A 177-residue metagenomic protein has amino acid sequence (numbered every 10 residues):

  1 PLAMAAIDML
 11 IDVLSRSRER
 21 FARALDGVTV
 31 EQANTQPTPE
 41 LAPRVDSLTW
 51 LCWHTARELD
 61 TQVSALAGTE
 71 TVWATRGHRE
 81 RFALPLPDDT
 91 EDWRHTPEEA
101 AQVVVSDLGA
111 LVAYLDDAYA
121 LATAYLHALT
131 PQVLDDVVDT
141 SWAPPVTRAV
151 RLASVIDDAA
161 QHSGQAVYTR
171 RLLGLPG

Functional and structural regions predicted by a protein language model:
P1-M4: Short, Lys/Arg-enriched N-terminal segments with co-localized hydrophobic residues within the first ~10-30 amino acids
A6-L10: Short Lys/Arg-rich basic patches
I11-L25, A33-R94, V137-G177: Short, contiguous alpha-helical
E19, R23, G27, T61 (+2 more regions): A generic structural signal for well-ordered alpha-helical segments enriched in polar/charged residues
V28-E31, L129-Q132, T169: A short secondary-structure junction motif
P85-D135, A153: Acidic/histidine-rich alpha-helical segments that form the ligand environment of transition-metal centers
